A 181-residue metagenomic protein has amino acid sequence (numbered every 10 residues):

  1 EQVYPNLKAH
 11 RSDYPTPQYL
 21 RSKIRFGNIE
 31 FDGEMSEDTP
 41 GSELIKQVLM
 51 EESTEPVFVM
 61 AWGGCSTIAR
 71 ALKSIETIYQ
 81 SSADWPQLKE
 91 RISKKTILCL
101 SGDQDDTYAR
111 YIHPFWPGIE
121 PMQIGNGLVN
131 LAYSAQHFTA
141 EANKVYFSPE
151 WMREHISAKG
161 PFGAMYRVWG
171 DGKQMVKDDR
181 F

Functional and structural regions predicted by a protein language model:
E1-F181: N-terminal acidic, glycine/proline-rich low-complexity segments
